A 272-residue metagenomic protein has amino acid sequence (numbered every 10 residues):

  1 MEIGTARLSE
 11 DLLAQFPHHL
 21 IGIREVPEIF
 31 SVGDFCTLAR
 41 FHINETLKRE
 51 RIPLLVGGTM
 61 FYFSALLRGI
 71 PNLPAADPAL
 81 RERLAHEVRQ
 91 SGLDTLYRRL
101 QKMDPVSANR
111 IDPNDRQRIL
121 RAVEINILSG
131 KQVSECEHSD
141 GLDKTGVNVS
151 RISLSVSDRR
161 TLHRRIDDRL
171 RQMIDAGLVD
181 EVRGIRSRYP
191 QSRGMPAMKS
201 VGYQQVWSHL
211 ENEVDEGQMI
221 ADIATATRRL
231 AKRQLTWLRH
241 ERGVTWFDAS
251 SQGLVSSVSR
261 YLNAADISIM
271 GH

Functional and structural regions predicted by a protein language model:
M1-H272: Phosphate/pyrophosphate-binding catalytic cores of soluble transferases and nucleic-acid-acting enzymes
